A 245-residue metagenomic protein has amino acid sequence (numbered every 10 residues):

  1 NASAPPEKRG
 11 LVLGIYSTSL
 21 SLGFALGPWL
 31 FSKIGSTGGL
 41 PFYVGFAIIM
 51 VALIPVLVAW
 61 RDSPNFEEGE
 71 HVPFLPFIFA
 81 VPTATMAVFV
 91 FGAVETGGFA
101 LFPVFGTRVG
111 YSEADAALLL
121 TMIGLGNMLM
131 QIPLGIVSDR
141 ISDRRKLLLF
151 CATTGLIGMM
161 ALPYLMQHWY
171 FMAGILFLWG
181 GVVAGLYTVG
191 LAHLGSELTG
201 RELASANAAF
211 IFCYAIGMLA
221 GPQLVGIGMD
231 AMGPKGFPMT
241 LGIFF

Functional and structural regions predicted by a protein language model:
N1-A4, A184-L198: Intracellular juxtamembrane helix-capping segments at the cytosolic ends of symmetry-related transmembrane helices
N1-T18: Cytoplasmic helix-loop-helix junction between adjacent transmembrane helices in 12-TM secondary transporters
K33-A47, I227-F244: A membrane-interface helix-boundary motif in multi-pass transporters
G35, Q131-D143, M229-D230: Helix-to-loop junctions at the C-terminal end of transmembrane segments in multipass secondary transporters
F46-N65: C-terminal membrane-cytosol helix-exit motif in multi-pass small-molecule transporters
A84, E95-V109, A116: Helix-loop boundary and gating motifs at the non-cytosolic
K146-M160: Structural signature of the two symmetry-related core transmembrane helices
R201-D230: A late C-terminal transmembrane helix in Major Facilitator Superfamily
